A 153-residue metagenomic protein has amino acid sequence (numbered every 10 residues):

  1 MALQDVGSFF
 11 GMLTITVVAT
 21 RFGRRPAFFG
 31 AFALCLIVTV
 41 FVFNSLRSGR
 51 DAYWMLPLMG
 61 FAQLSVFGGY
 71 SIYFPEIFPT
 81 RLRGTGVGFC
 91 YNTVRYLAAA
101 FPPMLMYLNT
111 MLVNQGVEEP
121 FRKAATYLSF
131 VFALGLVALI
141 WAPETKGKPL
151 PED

Functional and structural regions predicted by a protein language model:
M1-D153: Transmembrane-helix signature of 12-pass secondary carriers
